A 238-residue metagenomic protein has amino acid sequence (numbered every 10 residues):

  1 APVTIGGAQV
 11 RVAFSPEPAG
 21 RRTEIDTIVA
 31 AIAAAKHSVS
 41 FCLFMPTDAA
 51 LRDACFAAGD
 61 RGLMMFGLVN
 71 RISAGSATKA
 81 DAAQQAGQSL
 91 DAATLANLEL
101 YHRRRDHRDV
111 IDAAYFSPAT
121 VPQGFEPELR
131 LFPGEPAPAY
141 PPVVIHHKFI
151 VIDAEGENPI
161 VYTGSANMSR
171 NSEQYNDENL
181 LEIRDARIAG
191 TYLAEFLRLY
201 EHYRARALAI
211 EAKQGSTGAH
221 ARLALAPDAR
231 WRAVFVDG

Functional and structural regions predicted by a protein language model:
P2-S73, F149: PLD-like (HKD) phosphodiesterase/transphosphatidyltransferase domain
D48-G238: PLD/PLD-like phosphodiesterase catalytic module centered on the HKD motif
